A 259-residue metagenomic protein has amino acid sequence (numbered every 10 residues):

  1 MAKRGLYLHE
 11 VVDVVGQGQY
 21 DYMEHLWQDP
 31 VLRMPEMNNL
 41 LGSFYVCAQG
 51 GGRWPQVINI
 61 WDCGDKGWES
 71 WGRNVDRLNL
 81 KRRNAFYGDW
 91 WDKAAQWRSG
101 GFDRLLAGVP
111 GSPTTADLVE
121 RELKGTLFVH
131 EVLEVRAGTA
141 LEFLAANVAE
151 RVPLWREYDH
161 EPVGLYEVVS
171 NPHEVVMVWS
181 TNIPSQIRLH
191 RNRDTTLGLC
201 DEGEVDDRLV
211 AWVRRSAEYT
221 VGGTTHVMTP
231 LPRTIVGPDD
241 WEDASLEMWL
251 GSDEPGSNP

Functional and structural regions predicted by a protein language model:
A2, Q19-F44, Q49-W54, D62-L105 (+5 more regions): An amphipathic, aromatic/His-enriched active-site/gating alpha helix that lines ligand/cofactor pockets
A2-D21, G108-Q186, P232-I235, L250-P259: Surface-exposed interaction/gating patches
L8, P55-V57, G101, V129 (+2 more regions): Residue-level detector of short, conserved catalytic/binding motifs and their immediate flanks
P55-Q56, G72-R73, T115-L118, R191 (+1 more regions): Short aromatic-enriched loop/helix-cap "lid" or pocket-rim segments at secondary-structure transitions that line
A116, T220-V227, P232-E242: Short, low-order "capping/linker" segments at domain edges
S245-W249: Intrinsic N-terminal pre-sequences and regulatory tails
